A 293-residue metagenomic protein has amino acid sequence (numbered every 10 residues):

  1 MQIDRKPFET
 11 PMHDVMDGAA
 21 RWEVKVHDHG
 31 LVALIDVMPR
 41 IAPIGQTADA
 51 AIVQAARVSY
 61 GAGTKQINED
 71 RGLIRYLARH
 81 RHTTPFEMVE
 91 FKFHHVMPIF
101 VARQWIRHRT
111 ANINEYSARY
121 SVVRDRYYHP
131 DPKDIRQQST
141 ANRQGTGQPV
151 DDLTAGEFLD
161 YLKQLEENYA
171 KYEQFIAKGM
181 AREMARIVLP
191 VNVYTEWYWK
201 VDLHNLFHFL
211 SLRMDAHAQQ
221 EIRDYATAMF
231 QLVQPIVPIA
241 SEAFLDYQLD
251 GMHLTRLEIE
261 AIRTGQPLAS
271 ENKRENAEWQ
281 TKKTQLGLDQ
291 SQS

Functional and structural regions predicted by a protein language model:
M1-S293: Family-specific signature for flavin-dependent thymidylate synthase
